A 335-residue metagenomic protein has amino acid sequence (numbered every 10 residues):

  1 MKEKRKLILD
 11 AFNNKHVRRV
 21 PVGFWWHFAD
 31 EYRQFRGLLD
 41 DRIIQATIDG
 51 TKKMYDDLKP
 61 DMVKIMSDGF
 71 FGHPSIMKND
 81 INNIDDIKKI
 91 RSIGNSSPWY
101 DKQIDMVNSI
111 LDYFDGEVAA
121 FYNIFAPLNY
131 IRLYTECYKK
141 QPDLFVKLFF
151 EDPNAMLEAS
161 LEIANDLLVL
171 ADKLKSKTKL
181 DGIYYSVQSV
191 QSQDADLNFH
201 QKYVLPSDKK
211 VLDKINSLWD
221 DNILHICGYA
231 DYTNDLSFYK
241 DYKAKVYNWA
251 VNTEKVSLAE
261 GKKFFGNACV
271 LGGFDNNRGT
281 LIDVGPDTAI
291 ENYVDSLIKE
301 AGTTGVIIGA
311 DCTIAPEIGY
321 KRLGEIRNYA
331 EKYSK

Functional and structural regions predicted by a protein language model:
M1-A29, R36-L38, G50, D61-I65 (+1 more regions): Active-site loop segments of alpha/beta catalytic cores
W25-Y32, D61-I93, P98: Alpha/beta catalytic barrel-like cores
D40-D49, L58: Short, structured active-site "lid" loops
